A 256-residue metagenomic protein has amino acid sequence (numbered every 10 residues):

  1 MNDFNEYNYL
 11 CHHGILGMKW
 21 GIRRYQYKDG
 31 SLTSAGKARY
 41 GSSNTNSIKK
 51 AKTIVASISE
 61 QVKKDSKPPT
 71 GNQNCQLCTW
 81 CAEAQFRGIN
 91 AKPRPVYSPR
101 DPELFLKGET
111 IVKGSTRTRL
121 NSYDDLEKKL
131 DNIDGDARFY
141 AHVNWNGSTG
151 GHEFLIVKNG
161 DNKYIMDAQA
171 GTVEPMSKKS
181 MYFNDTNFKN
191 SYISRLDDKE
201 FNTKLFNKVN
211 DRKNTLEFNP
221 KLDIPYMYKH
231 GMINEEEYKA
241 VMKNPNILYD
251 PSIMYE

Functional and structural regions predicted by a protein language model:
N2-G30: Amphipathic alpha-helical packing elements
R39-Y40: Charged, amphipathic alpha-helical linkers/stalks
N46-T110: Active-site nucleophile-adjacent alpha helix/oxyanion-hole segment immediately C-terminal to the catalytic cysteine
G71, T79, S122, L126-K129: Stable alpha-helical elements in mature extracytoplasmic
L104-G114, F139-V143: Hydrophobic beta-strand segments within beta-rich accessory/binding domains
S115-T118, Q169: A short, exposed loop/beta-hairpin motif centered on an aromatic-Gly-Thr core
D124-N132, D136-E256: Active-site or metal-binding loop neighborhoods of secreted/extracellular toxin and effector enzymes
